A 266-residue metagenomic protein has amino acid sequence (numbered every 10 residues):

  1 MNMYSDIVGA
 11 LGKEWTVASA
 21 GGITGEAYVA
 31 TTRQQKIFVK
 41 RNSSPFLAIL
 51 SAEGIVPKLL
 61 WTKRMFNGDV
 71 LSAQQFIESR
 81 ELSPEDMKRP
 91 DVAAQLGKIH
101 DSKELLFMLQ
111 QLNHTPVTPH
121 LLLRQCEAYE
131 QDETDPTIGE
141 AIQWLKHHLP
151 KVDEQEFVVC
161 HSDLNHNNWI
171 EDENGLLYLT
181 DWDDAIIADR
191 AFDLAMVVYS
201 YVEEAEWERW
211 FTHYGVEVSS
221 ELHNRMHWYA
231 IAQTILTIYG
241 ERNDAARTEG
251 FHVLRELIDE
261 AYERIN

Functional and structural regions predicted by a protein language model:
N2-G12, E104-S162, E256, Y262-I265: An alpha-helical support segment within catalytic cores of ATP-dependent transferases
V17-L109: ATP-binding pocket architecture of kinase catalytic cores
G25-A30, K146-L194: Active-site acidic catalytic loop and adjacent metal/ATP-binding pocket of ATP-dependent phosphoryl transfer enzymes
R41-P45, R80, S162, L176 (+2 more regions): Short beta->alpha connector loops
V56, L96, P119-C126, A191 (+2 more regions): A general structural signal for well-ordered alpha-helical segments in protein cores
M65-E85, P119-Q131, I231-R247: A glycine-centered beta->alpha junction motif in the catalytic cores of kinase/phosphotransferase enzymes
D172-H223: Active-site Asp-x-Gly
Y199-Y201, H213-N266: Helix-rich C-terminal or lid/interface subdomains of diverse kinases
